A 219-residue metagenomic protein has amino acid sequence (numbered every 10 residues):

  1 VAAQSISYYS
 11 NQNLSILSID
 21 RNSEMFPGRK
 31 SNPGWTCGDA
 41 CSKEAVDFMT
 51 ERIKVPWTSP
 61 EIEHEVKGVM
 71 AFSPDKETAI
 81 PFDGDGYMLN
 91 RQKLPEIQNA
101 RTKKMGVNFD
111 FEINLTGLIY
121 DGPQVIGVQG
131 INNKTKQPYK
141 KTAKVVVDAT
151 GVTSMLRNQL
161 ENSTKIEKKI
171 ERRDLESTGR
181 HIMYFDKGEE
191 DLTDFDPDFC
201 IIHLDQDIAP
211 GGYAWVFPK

Functional and structural regions predicted by a protein language model:
V1-A2: Glycine-rich adenosine-cofactor-binding loop
S5-Q12, P27, R101-K219: Predominantly flavin-linked oxidoreductase catalytic cores and closely associated redox partners
Y9, R21-M70: N-terminal FAD cofactor-binding segment of flavoenzymes
L14-L17: Conserved beta-strand positions in the Rossmann-like core of class I SAM-dependent methyltransferases
T36-E44, P81-R101, H181: Short beta-strand to alpha-helix junction loop
I62-E65, F82, E112, H203-D205: Conserved beta-strand termini and adjacent loop/short-helix elements that scaffold enzyme active sites in alpha/beta
P74-R91, G127, K219: Helix-loop-beta segment of a Rossmann-like dinucleotide-binding subdomain
